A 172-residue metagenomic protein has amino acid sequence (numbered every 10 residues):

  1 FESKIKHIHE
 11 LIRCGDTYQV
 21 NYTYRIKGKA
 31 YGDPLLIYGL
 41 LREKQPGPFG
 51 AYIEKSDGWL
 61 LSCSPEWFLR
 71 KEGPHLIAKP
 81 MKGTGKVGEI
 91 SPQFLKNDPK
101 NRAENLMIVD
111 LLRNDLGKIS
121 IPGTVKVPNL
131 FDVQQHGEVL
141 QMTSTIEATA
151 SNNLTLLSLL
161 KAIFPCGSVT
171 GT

Functional and structural regions predicted by a protein language model:
F1-T172: Extended alpha-helical targeting/anchoring segments, especially N-terminal organellar/secretory targeting helices
